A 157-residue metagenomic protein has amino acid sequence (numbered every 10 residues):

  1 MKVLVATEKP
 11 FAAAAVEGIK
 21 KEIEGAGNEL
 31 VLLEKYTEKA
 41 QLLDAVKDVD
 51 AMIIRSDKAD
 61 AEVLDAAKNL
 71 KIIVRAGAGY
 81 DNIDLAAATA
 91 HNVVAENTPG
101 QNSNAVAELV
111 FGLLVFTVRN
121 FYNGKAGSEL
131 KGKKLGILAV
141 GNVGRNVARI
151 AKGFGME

Functional and structural regions predicted by a protein language model:
M1-V49, G155: N-terminal glycine-/charge-rich "phosphate-binding" loop or analogous flexible N-terminal tail
K2, V94, K134: Charged active-site motifs of nucleotide-sugar-dependent glycosyltransferases
K9-A12, E34-E38, R55-A59, G77-Y80 (+1 more regions): Short beta->alpha connector loops
K20-E22, L43-D44, A86, A126-S128 (+1 more regions): Short secondary-structure boundary/capping segments
A26, T117-F121, F154: Change "in soluble alpha/beta enzymes" to "in soluble alpha/beta proteins
A40-L43, A61-L64, G127: Short hydrophobic/charged patches on amphipathic alpha-helices used for structural packing and interfaces
D50-Y122: Phosphate/diphosphate ligand-binding glycine-rich loop within oxidoreductases
G127-E157: Rossmann-like dinucleotide/phosphate-binding beta-alpha-beta segment
